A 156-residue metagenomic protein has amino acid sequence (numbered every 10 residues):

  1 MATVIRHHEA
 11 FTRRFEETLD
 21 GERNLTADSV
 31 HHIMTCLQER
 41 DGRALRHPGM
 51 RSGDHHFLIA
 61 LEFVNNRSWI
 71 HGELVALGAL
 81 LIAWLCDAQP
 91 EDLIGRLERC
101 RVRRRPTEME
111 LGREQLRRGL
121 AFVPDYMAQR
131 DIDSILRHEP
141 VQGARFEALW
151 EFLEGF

Functional and structural regions predicted by a protein language model:
M1, D87-F156: C-terminal charged capping/lid subdomain of soluble metabolic enzymes
M1-P48: Carboxylate- and glycine-rich phosphate/diphosphate-binding segment that chelates Mg2+/Mn2+
T3, R14-E17, H32, H56-F63 (+2 more regions): Alpha-helical scaffold segments in soluble metabolic enzymes
E9-R14, I33-D41, D54-A60, V75 (+1 more regions): Short acidic (Asp/Glu) and glycine-rich catalytic loops that position anionic groups and cofactors
A27-H31, E73-L77, R117: Non-catalytic, well-ordered alpha-helical scaffold segments
T35, E39, A76-L85, F122-D125: Short, hydrophobic/amphipathic alpha-helical patches that form generic packing surfaces within helical domains
R51-E62, N66-A88, W150: C-terminal catalytic subdomain
